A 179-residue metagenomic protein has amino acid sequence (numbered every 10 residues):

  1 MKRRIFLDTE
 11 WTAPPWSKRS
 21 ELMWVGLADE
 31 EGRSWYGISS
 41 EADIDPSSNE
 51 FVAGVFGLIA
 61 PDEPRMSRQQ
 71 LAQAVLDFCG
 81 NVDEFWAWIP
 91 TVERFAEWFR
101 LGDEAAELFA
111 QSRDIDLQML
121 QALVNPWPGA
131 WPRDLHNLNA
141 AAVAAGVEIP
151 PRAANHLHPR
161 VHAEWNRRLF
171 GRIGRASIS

Functional and structural regions predicted by a protein language model:
M1, G37, A176-S179: Short intrinsically disordered terminal tails
R3-I5, E10-L108: Conserved non-catalytic scaffold segment of RNase H-like nuclease domains
A13-P15, Q121, R167: Hydrophobic positions within alpha-helical membrane elements
W16-K18, V124, F170: Short, function-defining helix-loop hinge/capping sites that tune catalysis or transport
S39-E41, W88, A142, P151-P159: Acidic carboxylate-rich catalytic motifs and surrounding loops in phosphoryl-/glycosyl-chemistry enzymes
V92-A106, D114-R133: Substrate-recognition/cap helix-loop segment adjacent to the acidic, metal-dependent catalytic center of Asp-based
L108-R113, Q118-M119, V147-S179: Acidic, Mg2+-coordinating catalytic module of metal-dependent nucleases/exonucleases that use a two-metal-ion mechanism
P128-P150: Short, flexible loop segments at boundaries between secondary-structure elements
